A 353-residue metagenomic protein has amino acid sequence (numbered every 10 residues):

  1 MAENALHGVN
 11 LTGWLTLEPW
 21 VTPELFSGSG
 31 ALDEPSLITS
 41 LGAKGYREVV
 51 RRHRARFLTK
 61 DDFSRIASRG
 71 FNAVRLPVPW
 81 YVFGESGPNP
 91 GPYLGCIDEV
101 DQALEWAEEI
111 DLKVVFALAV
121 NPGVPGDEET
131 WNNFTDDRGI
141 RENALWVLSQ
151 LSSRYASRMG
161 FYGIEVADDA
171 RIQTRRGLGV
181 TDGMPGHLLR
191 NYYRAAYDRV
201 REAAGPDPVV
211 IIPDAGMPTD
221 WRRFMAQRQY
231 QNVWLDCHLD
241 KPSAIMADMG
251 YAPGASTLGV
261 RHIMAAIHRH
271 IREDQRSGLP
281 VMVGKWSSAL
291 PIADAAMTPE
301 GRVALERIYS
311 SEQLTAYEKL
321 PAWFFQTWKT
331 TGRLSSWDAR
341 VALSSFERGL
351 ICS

Functional and structural regions predicted by a protein language model:
M1-F71: N-terminal carbohydrate-binding accessory modules
A5-L11, V74-L76, V114-L118, Y162-I164 (+4 more regions): Hydrophobic faces of well-ordered beta-strands that scaffold small-molecule active sites in alpha/beta enzyme cores
T12-W14, P79, A119-G123, A167-D169 (+4 more regions): Active-site beta-loop-alpha junctions enriched in small/polar residues
P19-L32, P90-G95, G123-E142, Y230-N232 (+1 more regions): Aromatic- and acidic-residue-enriched segments that line the glycan-binding/catalytic groove of carbohydrate-active
R47-V74, G84, P88-V120, E129-I164 (+1 more regions): An active-site-proximal structural segment forming one wall of the substrate-binding cleft that immediately precedes
V82-S86, F116-A117, P122-E128, I172-R176 (+2 more regions): Short acidic/His/Gly/Ser-rich catalytic and metal-binding motifs that mark active-site loops of diverse hydrolases
W146, S153-A156, G160-F161, D169-L314: Extracellular glycoside hydrolase catalytic/binding regions
T298-S353: Aromatic-rich peripheral "rim/lid" segments of glycoside hydrolase catalytic domains that contact and position glycan
